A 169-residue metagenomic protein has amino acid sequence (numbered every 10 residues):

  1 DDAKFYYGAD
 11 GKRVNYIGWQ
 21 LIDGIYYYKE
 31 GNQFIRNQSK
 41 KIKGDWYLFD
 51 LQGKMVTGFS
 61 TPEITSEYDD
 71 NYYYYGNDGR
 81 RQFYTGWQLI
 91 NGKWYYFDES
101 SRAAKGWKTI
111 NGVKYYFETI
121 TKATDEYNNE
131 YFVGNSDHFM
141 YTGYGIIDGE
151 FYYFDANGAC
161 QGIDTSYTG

Functional and structural regions predicted by a protein language model:
D1-G169: Extracellular adhesion/carbohydrate-binding repeat motifs centered on closely spaced tryptophans
